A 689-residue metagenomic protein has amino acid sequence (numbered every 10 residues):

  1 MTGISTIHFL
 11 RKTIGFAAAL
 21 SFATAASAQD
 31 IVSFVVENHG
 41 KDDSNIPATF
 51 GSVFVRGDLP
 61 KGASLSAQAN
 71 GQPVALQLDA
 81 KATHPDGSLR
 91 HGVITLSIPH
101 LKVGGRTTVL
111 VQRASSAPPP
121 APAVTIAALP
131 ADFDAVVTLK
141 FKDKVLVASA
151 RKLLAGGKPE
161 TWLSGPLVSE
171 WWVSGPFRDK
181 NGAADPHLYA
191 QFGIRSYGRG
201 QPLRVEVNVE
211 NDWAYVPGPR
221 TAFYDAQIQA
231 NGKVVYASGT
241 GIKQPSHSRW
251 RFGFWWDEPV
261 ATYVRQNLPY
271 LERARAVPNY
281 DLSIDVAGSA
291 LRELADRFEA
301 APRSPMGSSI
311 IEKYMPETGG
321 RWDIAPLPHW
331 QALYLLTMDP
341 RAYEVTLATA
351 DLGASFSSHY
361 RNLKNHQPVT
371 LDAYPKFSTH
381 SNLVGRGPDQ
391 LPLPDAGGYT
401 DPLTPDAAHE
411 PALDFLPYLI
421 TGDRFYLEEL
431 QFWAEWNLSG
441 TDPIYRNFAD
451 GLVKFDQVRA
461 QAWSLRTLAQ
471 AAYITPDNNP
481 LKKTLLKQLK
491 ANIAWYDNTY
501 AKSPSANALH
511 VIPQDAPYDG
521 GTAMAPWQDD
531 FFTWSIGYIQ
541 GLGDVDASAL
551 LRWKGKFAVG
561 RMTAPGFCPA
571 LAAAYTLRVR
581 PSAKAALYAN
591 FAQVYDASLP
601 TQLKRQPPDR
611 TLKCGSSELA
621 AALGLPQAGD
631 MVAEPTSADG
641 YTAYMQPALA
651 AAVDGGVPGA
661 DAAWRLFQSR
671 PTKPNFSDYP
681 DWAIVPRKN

Functional and structural regions predicted by a protein language model:
T2-I14: Bacterial N-terminal signal peptides that target proteins for export
A23-A26: N-terminal signal peptide c-region/cleavage motif recognized by signal peptidases
Q29-V145, T161-P176, R195: Alpha-mannosidase-like glycoside hydrolase catalytic domains involved in N-glycan trimming, generalizing to other
L146-K152: Glycine- and charge-enriched low-complexity intrinsically disordered segments
G165-N689: Catalytic cores of extracellular degradative/oxidative enzymes
